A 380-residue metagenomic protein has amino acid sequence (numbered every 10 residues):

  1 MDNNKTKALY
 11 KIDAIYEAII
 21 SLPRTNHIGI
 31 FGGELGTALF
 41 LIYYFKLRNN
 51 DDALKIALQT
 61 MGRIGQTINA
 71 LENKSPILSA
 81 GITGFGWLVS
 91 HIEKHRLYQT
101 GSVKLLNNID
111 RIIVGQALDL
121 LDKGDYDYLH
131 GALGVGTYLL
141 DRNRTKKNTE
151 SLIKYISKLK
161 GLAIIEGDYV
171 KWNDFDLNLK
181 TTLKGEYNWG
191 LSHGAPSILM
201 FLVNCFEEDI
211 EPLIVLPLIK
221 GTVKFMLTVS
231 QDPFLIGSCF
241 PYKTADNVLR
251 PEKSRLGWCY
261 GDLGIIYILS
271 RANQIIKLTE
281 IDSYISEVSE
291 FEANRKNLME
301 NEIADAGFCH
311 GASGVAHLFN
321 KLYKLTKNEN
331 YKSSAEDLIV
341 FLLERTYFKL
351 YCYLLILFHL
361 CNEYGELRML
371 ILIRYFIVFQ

Functional and structural regions predicted by a protein language model:
M1-Q380: Glycan-recognition and catalytic cores of secretory/periplasmic carbohydrate-active enzymes
